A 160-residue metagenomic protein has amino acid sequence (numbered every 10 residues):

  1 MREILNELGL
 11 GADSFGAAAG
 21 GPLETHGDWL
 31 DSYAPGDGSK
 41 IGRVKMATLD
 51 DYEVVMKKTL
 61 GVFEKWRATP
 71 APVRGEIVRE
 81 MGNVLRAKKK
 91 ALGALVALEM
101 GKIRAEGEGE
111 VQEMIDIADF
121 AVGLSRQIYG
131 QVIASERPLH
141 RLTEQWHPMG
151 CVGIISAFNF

Functional and structural regions predicted by a protein language model:
M1-R43, E76, E80, G130-S156: Terminal low-complexity tails and localization/encapsulation signals of metabolic enzymes
I41-Y129, L139: Glycine-rich loop-to-alpha-helix module at the N-terminal edge of alpha/beta enzyme cores
N159-F160: Conserved AMP-binding loop of ANL adenylate-forming enzymes
